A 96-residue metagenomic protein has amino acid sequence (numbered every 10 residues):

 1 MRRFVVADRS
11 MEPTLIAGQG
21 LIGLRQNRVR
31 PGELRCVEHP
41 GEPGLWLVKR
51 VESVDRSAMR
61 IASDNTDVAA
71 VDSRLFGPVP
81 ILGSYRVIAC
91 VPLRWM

Functional and structural regions predicted by a protein language model:
M1-M96: Extended hydrophobic leader/signal-anchor segments used for secretion and membrane insertion
